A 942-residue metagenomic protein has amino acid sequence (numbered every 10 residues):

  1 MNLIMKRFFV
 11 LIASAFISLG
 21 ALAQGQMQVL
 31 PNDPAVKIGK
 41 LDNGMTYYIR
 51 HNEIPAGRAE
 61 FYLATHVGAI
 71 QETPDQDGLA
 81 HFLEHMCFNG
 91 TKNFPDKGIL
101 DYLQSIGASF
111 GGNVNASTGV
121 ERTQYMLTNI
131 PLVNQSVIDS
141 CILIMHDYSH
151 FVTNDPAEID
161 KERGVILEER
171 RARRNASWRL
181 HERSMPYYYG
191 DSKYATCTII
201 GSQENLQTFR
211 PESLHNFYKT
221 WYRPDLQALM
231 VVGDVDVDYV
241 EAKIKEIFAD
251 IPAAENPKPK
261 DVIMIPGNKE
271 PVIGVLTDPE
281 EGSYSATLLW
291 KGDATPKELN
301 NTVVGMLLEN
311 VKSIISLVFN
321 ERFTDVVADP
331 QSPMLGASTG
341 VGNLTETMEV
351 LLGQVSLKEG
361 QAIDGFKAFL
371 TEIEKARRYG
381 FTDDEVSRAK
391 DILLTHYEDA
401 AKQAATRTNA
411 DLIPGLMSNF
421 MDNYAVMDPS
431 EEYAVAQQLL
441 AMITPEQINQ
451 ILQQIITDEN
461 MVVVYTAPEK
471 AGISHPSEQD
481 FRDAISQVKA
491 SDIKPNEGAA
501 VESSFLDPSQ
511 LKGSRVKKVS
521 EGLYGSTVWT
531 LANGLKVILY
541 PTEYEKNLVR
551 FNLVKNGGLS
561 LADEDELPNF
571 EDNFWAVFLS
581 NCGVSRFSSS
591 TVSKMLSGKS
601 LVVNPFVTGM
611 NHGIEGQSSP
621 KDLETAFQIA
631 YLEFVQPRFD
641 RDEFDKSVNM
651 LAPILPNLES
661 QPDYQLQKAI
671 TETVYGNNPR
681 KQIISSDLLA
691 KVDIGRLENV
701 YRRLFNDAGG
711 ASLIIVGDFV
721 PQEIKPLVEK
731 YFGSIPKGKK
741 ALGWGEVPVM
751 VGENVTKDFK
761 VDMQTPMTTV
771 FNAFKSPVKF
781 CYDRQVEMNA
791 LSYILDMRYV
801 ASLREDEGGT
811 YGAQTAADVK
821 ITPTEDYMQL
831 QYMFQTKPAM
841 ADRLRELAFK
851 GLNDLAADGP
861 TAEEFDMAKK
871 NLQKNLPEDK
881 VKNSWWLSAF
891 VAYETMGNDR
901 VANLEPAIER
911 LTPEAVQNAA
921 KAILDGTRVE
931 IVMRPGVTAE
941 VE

Functional and structural regions predicted by a protein language model:
M1-Q26: Bacterial Sec-dependent N-terminal signal peptides
A23-I49, D236-N310, I315-T324, A328 (+10 more regions): Proteolytic maturation boundary segments
Y48-R50, P55-E72, L79-A80, K97-D147 (+14 more regions): M16 family metallopeptidases and their MPP-like homologs
D77-H85, N89, L317, N569-V577 (+1 more regions): Active-site recognition of the HExxH zinc-binding catalytic motif
Y102, F151-I159, I443-Q447, I451 (+2 more regions): Peptidyl-prolyl cis-trans isomerase
C141-I144, V165, K243-I247, A368 (+2 more regions): Alpha-helical scaffold elements adjacent to nucleotide-binding pockets in ATP/GTP-utilizing enzyme cores
F151, R163-G164, S177, L214-K245 (+4 more regions): Non-catalytic, conformational "gating/processing" segments within enzyme and secreted inhibitor domains
E158, R163-S213, F217-L226, M230-V232 (+3 more regions): Hydrophobic, small-residue-rich alpha-helical packing segments that form membrane-like cores
